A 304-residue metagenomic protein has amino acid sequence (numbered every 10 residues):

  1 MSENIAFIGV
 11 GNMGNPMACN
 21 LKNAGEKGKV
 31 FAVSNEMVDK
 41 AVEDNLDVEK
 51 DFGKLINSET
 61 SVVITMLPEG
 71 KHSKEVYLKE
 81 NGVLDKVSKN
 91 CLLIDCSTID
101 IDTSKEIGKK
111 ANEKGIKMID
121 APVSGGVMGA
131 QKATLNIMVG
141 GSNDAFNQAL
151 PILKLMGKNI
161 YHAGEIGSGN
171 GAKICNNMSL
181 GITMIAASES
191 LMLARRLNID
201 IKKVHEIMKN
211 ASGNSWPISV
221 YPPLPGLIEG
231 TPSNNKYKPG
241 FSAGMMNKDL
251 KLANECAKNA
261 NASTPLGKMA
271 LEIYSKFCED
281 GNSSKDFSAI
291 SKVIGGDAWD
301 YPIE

Functional and structural regions predicted by a protein language model:
M1-S58, V62-M66, C91, V127 (+1 more regions): NAD(P)+-binding Rossmann beta1-loop-alpha1 motif at the extreme N-terminus of oxidoreductases
I5-I8, V76, T98-N177: Rossmann-fold dinucleotide-binding core
M13, M17, M37, M66 (+5 more regions): Methionine-biased hydrophobic packing positions in alpha-helices, especially within tandem helical repeat solenoids
G28, V48, M118-I119, I160 (+2 more regions): Hydrophobic beta-strand scaffold residues
F52-M118: Rossmann-fold NAD(P) dinucleotide-binding segment
G169-M269, I273-D297, Y301: Helical "substrate-binding/catalytic lid" subdomain of Rossmann-like NAD(P)-dependent dehydrogenases/reductases
